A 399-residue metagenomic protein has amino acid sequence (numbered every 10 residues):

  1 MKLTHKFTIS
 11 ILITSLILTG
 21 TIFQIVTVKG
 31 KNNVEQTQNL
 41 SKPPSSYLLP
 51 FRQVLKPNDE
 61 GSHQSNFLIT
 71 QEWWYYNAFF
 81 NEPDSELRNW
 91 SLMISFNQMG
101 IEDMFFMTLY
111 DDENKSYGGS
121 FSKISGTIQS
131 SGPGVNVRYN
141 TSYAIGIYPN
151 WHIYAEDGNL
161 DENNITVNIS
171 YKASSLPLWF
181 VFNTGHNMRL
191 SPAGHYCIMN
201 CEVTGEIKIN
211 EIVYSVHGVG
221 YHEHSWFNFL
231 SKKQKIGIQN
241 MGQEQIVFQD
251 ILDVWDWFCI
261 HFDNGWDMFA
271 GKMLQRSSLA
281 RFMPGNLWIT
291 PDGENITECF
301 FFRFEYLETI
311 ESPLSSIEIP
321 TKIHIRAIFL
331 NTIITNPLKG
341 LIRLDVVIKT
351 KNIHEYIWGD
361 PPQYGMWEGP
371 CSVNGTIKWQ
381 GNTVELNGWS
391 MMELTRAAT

Functional and structural regions predicted by a protein language model:
M1-P43: Secretory targeting signatures
V26-T399: Structured soluble/peripheral alpha/beta segments that form catalytic or ligand/cofactor-binding pockets
